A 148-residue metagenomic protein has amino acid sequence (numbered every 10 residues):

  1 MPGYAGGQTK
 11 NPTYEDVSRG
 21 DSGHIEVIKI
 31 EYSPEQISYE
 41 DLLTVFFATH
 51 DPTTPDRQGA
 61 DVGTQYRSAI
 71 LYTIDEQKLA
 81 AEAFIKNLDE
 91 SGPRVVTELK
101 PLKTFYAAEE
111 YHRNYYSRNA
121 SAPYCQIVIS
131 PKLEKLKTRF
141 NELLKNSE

Functional and structural regions predicted by a protein language model:
M1-E148: Flexible coil/turn and secondary-structure edge motifs
